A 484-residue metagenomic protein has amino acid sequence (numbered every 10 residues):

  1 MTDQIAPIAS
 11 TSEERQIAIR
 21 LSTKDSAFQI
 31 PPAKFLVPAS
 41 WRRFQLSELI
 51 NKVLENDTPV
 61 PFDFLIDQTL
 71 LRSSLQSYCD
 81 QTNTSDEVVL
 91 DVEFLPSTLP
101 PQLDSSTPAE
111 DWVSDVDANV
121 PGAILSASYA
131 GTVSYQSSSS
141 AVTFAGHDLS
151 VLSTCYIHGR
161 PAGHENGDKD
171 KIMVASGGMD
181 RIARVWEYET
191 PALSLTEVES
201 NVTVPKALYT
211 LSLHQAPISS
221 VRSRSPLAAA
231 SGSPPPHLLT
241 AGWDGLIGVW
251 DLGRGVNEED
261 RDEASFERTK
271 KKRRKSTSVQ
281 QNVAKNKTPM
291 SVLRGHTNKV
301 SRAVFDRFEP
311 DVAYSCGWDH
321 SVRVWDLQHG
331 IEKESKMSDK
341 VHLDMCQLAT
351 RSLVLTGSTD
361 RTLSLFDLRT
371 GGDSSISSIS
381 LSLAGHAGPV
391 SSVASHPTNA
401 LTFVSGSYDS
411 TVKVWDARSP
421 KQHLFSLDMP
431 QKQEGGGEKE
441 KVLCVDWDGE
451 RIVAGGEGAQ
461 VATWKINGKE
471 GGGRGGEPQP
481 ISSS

Functional and structural regions predicted by a protein language model:
T2-S26, K34-D57, T269, R418-S484: Terminal intrinsically disordered, low-complexity extensions flanking WD-repeat/beta-propeller proteins
P61-T82: Short acidic beta-strand-loop surface patches of small beta-rich interaction domains
P96-V249, G255, S301-R302: Extended coiled-coil/helical scaffolds and adjacent low-complexity linkers that mediate multimerization and adaptor
D104-P108, S140-D148, L195-V202, A207-L213 (+8 more regions): Short C-terminal beta-strands that terminate individual repeats in beta-propeller domains, predominantly WD40 blades
E110-A118, L149-E165, A216-A230, V279-Q280 (+4 more regions): Canonical WD40 repeat/beta-propeller blade segments in eukaryotic WD-repeat proteins
V116, V133-S138, T154, A183-Y188 (+11 more regions): WD40-repeat beta-propellers
P121-L125, A141, P161-A175, Y209 (+15 more regions): Structural hallmark of WD40 beta-propellers
A127-A130, S176-R181, A241-L246, D251-L252 (+9 more regions): Conserved strand-to-loop turn within each blade of WD40 beta-propeller repeats
